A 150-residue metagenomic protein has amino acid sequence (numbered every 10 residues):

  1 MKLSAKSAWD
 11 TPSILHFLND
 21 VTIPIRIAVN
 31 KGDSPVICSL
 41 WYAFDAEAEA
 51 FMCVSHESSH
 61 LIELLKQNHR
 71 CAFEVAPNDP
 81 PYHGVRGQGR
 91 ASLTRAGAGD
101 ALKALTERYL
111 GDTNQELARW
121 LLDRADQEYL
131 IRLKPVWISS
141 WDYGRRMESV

Functional and structural regions predicted by a protein language model:
M1-W9, V85-V150: Charged, gly/pro-rich active-site loop segments
L3-R26: Short, basic/aromatic recognition patches
P12, A76-Y82, G144: Hydrophobic small-molecule pocket/channel-lining residues, especially in calycin-type beta-barrels
T22-E57, C71-V75, V85-R86: Short beta-strand segments
V29-K31, A76-P80, T113-L121: A short, aromatic/hydrophobic, helix- or strand-capping loop or linear motif that either lines the entrance/gate
S55-S59, N68-E74, E107-R119: Short acidic (Asp/Glu) patches
S59-L61, P80, M147-E148: Short, surface-exposed beta-strand-loop junctions and turns on beta-sheet-rich folds
